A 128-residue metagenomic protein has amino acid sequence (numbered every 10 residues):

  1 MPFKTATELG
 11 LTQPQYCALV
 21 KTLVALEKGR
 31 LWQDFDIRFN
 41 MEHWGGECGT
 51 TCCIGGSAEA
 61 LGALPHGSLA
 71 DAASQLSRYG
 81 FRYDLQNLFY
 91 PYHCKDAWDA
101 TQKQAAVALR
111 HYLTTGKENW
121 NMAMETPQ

Functional and structural regions predicted by a protein language model:
P2-Q128: Catalytic phosphate/metal-binding cores of nucleic-acid and nucleotide-processing enzymes, i.e., regions that mediate
